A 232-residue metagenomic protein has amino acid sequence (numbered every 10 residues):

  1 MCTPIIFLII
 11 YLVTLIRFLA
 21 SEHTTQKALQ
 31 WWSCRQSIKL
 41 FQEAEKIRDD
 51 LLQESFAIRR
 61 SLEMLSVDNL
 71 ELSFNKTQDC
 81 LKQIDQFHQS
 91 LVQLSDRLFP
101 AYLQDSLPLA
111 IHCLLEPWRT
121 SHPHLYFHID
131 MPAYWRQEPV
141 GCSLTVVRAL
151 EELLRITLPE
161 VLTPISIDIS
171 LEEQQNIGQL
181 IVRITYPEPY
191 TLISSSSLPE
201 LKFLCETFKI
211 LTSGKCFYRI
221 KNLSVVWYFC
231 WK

Functional and structural regions predicted by a protein language model:
M1-F41: Conserved signal-transmission helix
F18-L29, D105-C142, C205-K209: Helix-loop-beta hinge of the Bergerat
Q36-D68, V140-L171, L201-L204: Conserved ATP-binding N-box helix of the HATPase_c
S73-H124: Conserved DHp (HisKA) dimerization/phosphotransfer helix of two-component histidine kinases, i.e., the long coiled-coil
A133-E138, I184-S194: A short interface-forming secondary-structure element
S166-Y186: Short beta-strand/loop element within the Bergerat-fold HATPase_c
L192-K221: ATP phosphate-binding glycine-rich loop and adjacent ATP-lid/helix-beta elements within ATP-binding kinase/ATPase
K221-K232: Short C-terminal beta-strand
